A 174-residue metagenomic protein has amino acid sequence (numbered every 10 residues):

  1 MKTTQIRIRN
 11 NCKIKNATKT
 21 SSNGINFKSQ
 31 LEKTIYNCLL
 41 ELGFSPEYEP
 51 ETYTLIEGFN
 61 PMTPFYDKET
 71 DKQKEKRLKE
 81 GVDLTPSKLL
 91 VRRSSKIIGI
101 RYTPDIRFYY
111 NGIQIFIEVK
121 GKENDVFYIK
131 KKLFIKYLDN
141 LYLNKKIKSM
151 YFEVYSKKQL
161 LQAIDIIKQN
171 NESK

Functional and structural regions predicted by a protein language model:
M1-K174: Electrostatic, structured charged patches in enzyme active sites and in nucleic-acid/phosphate-binding
